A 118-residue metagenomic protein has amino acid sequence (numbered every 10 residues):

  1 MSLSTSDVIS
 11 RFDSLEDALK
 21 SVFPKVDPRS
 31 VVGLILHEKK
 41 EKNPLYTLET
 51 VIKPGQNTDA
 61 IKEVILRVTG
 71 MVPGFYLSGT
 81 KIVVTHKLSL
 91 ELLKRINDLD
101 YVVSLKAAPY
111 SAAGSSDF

Functional and structural regions predicted by a protein language model:
M1-F118: Autoinhibitory N-terminal propeptides
